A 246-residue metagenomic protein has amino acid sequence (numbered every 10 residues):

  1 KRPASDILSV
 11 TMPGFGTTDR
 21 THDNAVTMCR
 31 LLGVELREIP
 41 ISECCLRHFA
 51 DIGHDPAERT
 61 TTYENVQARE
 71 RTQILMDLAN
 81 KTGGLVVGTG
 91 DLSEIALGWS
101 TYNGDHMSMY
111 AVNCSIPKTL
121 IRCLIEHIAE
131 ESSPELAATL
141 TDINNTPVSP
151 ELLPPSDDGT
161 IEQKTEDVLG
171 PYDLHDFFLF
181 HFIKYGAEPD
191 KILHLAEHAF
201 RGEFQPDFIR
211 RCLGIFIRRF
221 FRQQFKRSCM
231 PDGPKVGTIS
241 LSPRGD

Functional and structural regions predicted by a protein language model:
K1-D246: ATP/NTP-dependent adenylation/nucleotidyl-transfer catalytic domains that generate, transfer, or process NMP-activated
